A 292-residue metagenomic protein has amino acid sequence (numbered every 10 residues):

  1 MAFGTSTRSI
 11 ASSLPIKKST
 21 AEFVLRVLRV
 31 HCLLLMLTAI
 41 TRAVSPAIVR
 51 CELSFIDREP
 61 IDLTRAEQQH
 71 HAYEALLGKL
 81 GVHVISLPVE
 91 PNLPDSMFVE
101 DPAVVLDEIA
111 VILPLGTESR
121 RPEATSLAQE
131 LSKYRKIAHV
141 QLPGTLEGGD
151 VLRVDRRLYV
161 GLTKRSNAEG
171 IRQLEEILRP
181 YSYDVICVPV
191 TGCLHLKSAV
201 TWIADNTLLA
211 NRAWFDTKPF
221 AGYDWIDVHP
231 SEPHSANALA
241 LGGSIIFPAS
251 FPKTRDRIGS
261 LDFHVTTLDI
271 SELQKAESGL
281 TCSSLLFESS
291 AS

Functional and structural regions predicted by a protein language model:
T5-P15, T20-R29: Short, low-complexity, charge-dense intrinsically disordered segments
L34-S292: The feature marks the mature, well-folded catalytic cores of soluble enzymes
